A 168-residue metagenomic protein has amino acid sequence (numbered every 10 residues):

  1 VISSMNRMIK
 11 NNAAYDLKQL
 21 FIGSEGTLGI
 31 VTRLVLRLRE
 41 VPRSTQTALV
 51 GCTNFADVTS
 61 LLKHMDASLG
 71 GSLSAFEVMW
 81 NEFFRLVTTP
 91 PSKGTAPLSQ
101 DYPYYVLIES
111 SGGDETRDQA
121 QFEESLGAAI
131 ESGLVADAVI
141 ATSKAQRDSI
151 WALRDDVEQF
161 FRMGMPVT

Functional and structural regions predicted by a protein language model:
V1-T168: Noncatalytic alpha-helical scaffold of FAD-dependent oxidoreductases
